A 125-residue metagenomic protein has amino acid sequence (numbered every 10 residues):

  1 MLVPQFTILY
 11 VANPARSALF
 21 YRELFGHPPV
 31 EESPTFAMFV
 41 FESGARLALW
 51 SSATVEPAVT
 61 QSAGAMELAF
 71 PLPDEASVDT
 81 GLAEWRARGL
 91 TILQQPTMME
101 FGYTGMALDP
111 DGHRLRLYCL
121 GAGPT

Functional and structural regions predicted by a protein language model:
M1-Q5, H27-E75, D79-L108, C119-T125: Vicinal oxygen chelate
I8, A15, D79: Conserved catalytic core of two-component sensor histidine kinases
V11-N13, E100: Conserved beta-strand-loop-alpha-helix junction that forms the acyl-donor binding cleft
S17-R22, W85, G112: Conserved active-site tyrosine of GNAT-family acetyltransferases
